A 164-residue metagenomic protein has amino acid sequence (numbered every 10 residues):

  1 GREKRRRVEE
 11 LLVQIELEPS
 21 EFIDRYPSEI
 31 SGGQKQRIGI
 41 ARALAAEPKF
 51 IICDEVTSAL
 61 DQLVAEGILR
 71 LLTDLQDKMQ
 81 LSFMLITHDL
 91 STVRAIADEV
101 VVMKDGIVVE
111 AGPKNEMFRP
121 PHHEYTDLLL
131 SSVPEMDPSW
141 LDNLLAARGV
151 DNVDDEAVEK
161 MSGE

Functional and structural regions predicted by a protein language model:
Y26-I30, Q34: Conserved ABC ATPase signature
I40, I68: Hydrophobic anchor residue at the start of the ABC signature
E47: Conserved catalytic motifs of ABC-family nucleotide-binding domains
V93-A95: A short, surface-exposed alpha-helical micro-motif characterized by mixed small hydrophobic and charged/polar residues
E99, A111: Short, glycine/charged-rich "phosphate-handling" switch motifs in NTP-dependent and phosphotransfer domains
K114-E164: Short catalytic/signature loops enriched in Gly
